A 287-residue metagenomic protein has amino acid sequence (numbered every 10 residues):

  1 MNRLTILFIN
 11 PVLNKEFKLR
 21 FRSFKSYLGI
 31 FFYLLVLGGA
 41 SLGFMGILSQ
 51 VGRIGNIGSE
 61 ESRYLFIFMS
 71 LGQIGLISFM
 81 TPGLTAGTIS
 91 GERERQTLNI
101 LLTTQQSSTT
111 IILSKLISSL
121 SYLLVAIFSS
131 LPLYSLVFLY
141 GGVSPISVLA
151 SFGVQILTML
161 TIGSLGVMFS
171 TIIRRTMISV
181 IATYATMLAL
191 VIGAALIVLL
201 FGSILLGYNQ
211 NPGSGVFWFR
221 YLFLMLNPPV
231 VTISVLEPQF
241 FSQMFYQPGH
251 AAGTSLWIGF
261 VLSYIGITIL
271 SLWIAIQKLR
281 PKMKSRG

Functional and structural regions predicted by a protein language model:
M1-F31, R280-K284: Aromatic- and glycine-rich beta-strand/loop motifs that create alpha-glucan
L13, T88-S121: Helix-loop-helix units of permease transmembrane domains in multi-pass membrane transporters, especially ABC
K25-S49, I74-S78, T183-G193, I269: Hydrophobic alpha-helical transmembrane segments of multi-pass membrane transport/permease proteins
V36-A40, Y122, A126, S130 (+5 more regions): Alpha-helical transmembrane segments of multipass membrane proteins
I47-G52, N56, L188, I192-L270 (+2 more regions): Terminal transmembrane helical anchor/hairpin motif
F66-S70, G75, S118-R174, A182: Secretory targeting signals
I67-G91: Long, hydrophobic alpha-helical segments
T81-T85, L133, L165, S271 (+1 more regions): Hydrophobic/aromatic residues in alpha-helical transmembrane segments
